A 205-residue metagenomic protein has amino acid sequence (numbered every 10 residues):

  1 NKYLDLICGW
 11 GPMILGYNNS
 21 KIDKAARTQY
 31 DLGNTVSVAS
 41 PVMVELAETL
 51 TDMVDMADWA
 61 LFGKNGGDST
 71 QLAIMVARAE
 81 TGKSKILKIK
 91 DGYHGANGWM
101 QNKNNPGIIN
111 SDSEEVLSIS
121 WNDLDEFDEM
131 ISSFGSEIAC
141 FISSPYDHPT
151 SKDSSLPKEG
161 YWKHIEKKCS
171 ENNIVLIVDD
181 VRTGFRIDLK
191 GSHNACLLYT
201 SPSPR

Functional and structural regions predicted by a protein language model:
K2-E80: Glycine-rich loop-to-alpha-helix module at the N-terminal edge of alpha/beta enzyme cores
L4, I89, V178-D179: Active-site flanking residues adjacent to catalytic metal/cofactor-binding acidic residues
S20, R78-K83, Q101-G107, G160 (+1 more regions): A glycine- and small-aliphatic-rich helix-loop capping segment at beta-alpha/alpha-beta transitions that lines
E48-S143, D147: PLP-dependent aspartate aminotransferase-fold enzymes
E80, E171-N172: Helix C-cap/helix->beta junction micro-motif
S144-K158, I174-C196: Conserved PLP phosphate-binding loop immediately N-terminal to the Schiff-base lysine helix in PLP-dependent enzymes
W162-S170: Surface-exposed amphipathic alpha-helices with a cationic face
Y199-P204: Conserved small/polar residues in nucleotide/adenosyl-binding loops
